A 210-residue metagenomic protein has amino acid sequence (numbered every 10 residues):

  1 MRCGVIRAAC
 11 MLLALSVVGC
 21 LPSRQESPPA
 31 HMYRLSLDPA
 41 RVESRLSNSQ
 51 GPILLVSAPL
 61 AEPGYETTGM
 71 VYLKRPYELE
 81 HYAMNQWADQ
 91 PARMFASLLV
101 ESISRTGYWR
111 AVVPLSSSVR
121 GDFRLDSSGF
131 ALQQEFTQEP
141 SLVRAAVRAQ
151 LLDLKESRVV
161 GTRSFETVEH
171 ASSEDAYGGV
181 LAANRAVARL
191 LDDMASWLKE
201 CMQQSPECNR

Functional and structural regions predicted by a protein language model:
M1-C20: Sec-dependent bacterial lipoprotein signal peptides
C20-P91, C201-R210: A structural "domain/chain start" motif
L21-E43, T106-E156, S172: Surface-exposed short loop/turn segments
Q50-P52, E66-T68, R75, Y108 (+3 more regions): Envelope-exposed proteins and targeting segments
P59, S128-L132, E166-T167: Generic short beta-strand segments
L79-N85, K155-S196: Short secondary-structure boundary motifs at beta->alpha junctions and helix caps
A92, A96-V100, T106, N184-V187 (+2 more regions): Extracytoplasmic/secreted envelope proteins and their assembly/folding machinery, especially bacterial periplasmic
